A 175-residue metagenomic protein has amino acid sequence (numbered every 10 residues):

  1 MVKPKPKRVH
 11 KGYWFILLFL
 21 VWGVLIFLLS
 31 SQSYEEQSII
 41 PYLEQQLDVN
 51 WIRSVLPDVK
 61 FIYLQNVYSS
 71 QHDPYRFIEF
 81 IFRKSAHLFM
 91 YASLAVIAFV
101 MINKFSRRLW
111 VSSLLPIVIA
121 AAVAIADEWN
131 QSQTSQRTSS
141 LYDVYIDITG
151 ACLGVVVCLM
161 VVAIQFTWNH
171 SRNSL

Functional and structural regions predicted by a protein language model:
M1-S132, L141, I148, C152-L175: Bulky hydrophobic segments
